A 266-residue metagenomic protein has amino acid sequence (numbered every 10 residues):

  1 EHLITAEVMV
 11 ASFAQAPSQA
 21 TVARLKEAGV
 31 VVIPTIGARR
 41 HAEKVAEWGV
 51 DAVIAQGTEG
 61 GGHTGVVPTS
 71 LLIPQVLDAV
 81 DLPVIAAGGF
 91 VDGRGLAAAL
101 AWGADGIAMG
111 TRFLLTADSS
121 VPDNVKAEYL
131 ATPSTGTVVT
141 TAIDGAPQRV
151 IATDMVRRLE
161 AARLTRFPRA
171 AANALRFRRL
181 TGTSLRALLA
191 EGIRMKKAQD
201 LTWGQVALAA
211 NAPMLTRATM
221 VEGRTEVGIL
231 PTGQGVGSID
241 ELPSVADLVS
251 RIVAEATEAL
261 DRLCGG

Functional and structural regions predicted by a protein language model:
E1-I85, D92-T111, G182-R186, E191: Alpha/beta enzyme core
T69-D81, V91-G266: Conserved active-site-proximal phosphate/metal-binding subdomains
